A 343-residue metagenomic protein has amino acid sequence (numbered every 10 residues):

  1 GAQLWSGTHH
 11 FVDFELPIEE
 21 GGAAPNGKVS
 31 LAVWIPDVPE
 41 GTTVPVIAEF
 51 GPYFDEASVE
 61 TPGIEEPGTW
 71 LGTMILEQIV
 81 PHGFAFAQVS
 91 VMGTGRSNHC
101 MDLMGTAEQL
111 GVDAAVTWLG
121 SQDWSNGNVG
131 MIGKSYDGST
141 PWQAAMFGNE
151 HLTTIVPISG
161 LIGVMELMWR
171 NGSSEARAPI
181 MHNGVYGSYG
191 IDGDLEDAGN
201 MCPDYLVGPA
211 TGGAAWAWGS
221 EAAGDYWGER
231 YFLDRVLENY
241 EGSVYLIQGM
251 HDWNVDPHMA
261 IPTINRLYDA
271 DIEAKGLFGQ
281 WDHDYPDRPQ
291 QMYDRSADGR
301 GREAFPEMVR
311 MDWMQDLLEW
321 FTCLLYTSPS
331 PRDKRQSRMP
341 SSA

Functional and structural regions predicted by a protein language model:
G1-P39: N-terminal cap/lid segment of alpha/beta-hydrolase-fold proteins
G27, E56, T69-I75, P81 (+1 more regions): Accessory cap/linker subdomain of secreted extracellular hydrolases
A48-A114, W118-G120, Q291-D298: Cap/lid segment of the alpha/beta-hydrolase catalytic domain
W124-S135: Alpha/beta-hydrolase fold nucleophile elbow
K134-Q143: Glycine-rich nucleophile elbow surrounding the catalytic serine of serine-hydrolase chemistry
L246-Q248: Short beta-strand/loop motif that positions the catalytic acidic residue of the alpha/beta-hydrolase fold
N254-M259: Conserved alpha/beta-hydrolase "acid-adjacent" motif
Y326-D333: Conserved small/polar residues in nucleotide/adenosyl-binding loops
